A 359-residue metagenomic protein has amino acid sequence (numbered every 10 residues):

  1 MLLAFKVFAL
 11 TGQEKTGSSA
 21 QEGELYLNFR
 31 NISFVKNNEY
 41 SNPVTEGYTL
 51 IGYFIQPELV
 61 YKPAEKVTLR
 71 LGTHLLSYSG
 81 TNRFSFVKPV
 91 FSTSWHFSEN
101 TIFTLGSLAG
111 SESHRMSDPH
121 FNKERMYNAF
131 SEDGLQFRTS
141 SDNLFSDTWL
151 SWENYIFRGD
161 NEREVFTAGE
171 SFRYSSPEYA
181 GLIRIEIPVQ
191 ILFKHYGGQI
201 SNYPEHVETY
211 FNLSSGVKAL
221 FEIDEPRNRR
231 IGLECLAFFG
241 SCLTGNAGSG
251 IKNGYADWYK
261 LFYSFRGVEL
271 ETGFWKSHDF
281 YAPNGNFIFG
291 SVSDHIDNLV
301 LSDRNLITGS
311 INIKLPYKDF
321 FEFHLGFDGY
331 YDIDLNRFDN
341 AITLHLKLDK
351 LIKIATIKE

Functional and structural regions predicted by a protein language model:
M1-K6: Bacterial N-terminal signal peptides
A9-W95, A341-L348, K353-I357: Beta-barrel outer-membrane channel/assembly domains of diderm bacteria
K36-N37, E112-M116, G198: Short acidic/His/Gly/Ser-rich catalytic and metal-binding motifs that mark active-site loops of diverse hydrolases
E39-T45, D118-P119, I288-H295: Flexible, solvent-exposed loop segments that connect beta-strands
G52, V90, S141, F145-W149 (+2 more regions): Exposed, low-structure sequence patches enriched in small/polar residues
V60-E65, H74, S85-I102, L108-S111 (+4 more regions): Subset of outer-membrane beta-barrel
E65, E124-N128, I296-L299: A short acidic, glycine-rich active-site loop that binds or catalyzes chemistry on phosphate/adenosine moieties
T101-R173: Surface-exposed coil loops of outer-membrane beta-barrel proteins
